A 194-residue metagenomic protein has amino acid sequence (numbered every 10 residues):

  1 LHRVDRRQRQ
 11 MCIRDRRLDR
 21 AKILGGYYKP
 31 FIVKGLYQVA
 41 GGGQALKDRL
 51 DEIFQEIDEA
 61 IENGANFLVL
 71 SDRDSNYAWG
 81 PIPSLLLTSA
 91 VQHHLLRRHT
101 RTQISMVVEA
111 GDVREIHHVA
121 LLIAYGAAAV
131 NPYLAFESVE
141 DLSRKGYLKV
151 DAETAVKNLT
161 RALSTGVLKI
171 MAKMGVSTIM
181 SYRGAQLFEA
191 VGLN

Functional and structural regions predicted by a protein language model:
L1, G41, Y147-D151: Short amphipathic alpha-helical segments at helix-loop
L1-I13: Single conserved hydrophobic/aromatic residue that forms the stacking wall/gate of nucleotide- or nucleobase-binding
R14-R16, G42, P83, E115 (+2 more regions): Helix N-cap and loop-to-helix transition residues
R17-K47, H94-R97: N-terminal small/glycine-rich loop or linker at the start of catalytic domains across soluble metabolic enzymes
V33-Y37, F67-S71, L142-Y147: A short small-residue
A40-H118, A124-Y125: Conserved structured catalytic cores and adjacent interaction surfaces of nucleotide-binding/hydrolyzing enzymes
A90-N194: Phosphate/diphosphate-binding loops
